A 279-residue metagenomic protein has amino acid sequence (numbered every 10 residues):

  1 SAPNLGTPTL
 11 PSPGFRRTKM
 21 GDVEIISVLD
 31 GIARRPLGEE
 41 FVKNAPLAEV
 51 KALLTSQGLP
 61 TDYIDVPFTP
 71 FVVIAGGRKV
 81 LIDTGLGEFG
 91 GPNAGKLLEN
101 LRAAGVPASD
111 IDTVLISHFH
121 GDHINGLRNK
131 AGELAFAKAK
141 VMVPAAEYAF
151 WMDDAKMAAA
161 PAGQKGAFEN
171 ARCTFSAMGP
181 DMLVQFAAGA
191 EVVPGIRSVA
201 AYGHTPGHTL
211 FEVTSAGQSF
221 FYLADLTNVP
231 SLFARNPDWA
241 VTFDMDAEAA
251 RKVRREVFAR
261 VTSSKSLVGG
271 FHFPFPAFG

Functional and structural regions predicted by a protein language model:
S1-A103, D110-T113, G217-D225: Metallo-beta-lactamase
D30-G31, T84-G87, F119, A146-E147 (+3 more regions): Active-site metal-binding loops of divalent metal-dependent hydrolases
A52-I64, G105, K165-F168, V241-R254: A short acidic, glycine-rich active-site loop that binds or catalyzes chemistry on phosphate/adenosine moieties
G95, R102-V106, D110, A137-A200 (+2 more regions): Metallo-beta-lactamase
K96-E99, N125-A135: Metal-dependent catalytic neighborhoods of phosphoester/phosphodiester hydrolases
I111-D122: Metallo-beta-lactamase
R197-F211: Active-site glycine- and acidic-residue-rich loops that bind and position anionic ligands or nucleotide-like cofactors
T214-G279: Cap/insert and terminal regions of metallo-dependent hydrolase folds
